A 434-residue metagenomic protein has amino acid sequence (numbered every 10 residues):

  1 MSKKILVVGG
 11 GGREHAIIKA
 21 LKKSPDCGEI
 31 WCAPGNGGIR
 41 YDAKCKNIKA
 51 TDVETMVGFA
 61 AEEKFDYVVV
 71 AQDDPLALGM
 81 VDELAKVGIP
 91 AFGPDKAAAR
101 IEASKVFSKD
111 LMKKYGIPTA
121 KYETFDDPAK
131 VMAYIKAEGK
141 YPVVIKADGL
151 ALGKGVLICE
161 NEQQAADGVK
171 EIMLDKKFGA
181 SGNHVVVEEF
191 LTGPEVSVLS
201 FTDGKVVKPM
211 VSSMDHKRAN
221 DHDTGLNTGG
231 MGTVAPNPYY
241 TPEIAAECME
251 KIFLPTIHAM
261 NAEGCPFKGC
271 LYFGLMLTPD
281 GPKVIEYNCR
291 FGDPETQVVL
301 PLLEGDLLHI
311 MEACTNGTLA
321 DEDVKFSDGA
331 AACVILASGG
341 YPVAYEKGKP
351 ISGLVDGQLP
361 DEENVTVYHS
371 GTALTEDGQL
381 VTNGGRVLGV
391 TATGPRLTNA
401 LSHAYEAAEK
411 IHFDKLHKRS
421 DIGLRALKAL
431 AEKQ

Functional and structural regions predicted by a protein language model:
M1-K96: ATP-binding N-terminal substructure of ATP-dependent carboxylate-amine bond-forming enzymes
L6-V7, E102-H184, M214, P238-L254: Active-site nucleotide/adenylate-binding loops and adjacent lid/helix of ATP-dependent enzymes
K23, G38-R40, E62, F92 (+13 more regions): Solvent-exposed alpha-helices and their adjacent loops that cap or buttress functional pockets in soluble metabolic
R40-A43, V57-G58, R100-V106, N220-D221: Short, charged, surface-exposed secondary-structure boundary motifs
V156-T296: Internal nucleotide-binding/catalytic subdomain
M249-L271, N288-E362, T375: Active-site "cap" helix and flanking loop/linker of ATP-utilizing ligase/carboxylase catalytic domains
T372-D377, V381-Q434: Generic C-terminus detector
